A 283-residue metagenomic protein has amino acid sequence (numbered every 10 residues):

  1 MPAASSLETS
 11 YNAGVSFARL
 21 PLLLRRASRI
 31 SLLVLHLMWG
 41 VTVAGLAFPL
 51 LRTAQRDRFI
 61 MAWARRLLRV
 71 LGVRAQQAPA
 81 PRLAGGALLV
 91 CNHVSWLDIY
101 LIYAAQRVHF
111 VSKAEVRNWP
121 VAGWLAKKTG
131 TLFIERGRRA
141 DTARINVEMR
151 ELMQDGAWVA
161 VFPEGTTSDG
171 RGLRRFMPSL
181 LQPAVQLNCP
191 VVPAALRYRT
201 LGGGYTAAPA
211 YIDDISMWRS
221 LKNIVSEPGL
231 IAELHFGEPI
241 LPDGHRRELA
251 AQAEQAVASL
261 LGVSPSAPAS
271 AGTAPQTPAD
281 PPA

Functional and structural regions predicted by a protein language model:
M1-F17, V70, R74-P79, L97-I99 (+3 more regions): Soluble, non-transmembrane catalytic domains of enzymes that act on hydrophobic metabolites at membranes
S10-Q76, W124-T129, E227: A transmembrane-helix-recognition feature enriched in membrane-embedded lipid enzymes and envelope glyco-/phospholipid
G40-Q55, L68-V70, A84-R139: Catalytic core of membrane glycerolipid acyltransferases/transacylases, capturing the structured, soluble-facing
G86-L88, T131, G156-F162, P190 (+1 more regions): Residue-level preference for the first positions of well-ordered beta-strands
V121-G123, R171-Q252, V263, A267-A271: A cross-family acyltransferase "interaction/gating" segment
F133-E135, G237-D243, Q255-S259, A283: Polar-ligand-bearing catalytic/cofactor-coordination segments of membrane-embedded or membrane-tethered inner-membrane
L152-L181: Catalytic-site beta-strand/loop segments enriched in glycine and acidic/polar residues
